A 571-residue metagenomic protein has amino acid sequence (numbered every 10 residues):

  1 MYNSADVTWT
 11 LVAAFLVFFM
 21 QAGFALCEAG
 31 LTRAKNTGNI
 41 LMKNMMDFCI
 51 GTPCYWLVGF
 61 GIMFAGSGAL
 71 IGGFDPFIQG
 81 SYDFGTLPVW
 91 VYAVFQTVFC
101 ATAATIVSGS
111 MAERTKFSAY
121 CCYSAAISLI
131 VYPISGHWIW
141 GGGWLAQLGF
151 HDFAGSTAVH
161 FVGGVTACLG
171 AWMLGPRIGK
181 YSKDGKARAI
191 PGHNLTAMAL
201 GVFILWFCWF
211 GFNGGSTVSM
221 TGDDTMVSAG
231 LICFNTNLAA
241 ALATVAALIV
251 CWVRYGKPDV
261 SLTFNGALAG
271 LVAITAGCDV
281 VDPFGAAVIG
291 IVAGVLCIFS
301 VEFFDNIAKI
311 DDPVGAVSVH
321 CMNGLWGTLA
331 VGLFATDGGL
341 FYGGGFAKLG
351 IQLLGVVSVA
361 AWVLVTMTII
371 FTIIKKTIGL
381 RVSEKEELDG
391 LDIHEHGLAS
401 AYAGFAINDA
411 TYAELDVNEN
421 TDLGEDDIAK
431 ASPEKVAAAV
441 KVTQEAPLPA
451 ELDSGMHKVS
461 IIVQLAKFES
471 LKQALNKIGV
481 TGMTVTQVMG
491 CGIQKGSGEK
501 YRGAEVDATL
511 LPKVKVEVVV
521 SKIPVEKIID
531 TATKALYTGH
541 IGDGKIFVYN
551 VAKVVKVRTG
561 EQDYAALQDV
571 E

Functional and structural regions predicted by a protein language model:
M1-P447: Glycine- and aromatic-enriched membrane alpha-helices
H394-S400, E414-E571: Positively charged, small/polar-rich N-terminal and surface patches that mediate targeting and assembly and bind
